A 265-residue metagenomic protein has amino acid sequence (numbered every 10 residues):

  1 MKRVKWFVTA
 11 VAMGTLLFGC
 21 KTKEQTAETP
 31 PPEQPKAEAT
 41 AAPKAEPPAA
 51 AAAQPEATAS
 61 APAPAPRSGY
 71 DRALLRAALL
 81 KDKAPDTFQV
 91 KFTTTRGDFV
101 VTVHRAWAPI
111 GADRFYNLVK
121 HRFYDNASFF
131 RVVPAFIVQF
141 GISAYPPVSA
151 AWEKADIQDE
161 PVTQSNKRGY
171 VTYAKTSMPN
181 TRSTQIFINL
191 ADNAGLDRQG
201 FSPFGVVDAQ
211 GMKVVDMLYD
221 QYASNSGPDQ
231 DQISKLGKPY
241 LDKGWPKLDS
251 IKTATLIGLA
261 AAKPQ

Functional and structural regions predicted by a protein language model:
M1-Q25: Sec-dependent N-terminal signal peptides
C20-Q265: Cyclophilin-like peptidyl-prolyl cis-trans isomerases
